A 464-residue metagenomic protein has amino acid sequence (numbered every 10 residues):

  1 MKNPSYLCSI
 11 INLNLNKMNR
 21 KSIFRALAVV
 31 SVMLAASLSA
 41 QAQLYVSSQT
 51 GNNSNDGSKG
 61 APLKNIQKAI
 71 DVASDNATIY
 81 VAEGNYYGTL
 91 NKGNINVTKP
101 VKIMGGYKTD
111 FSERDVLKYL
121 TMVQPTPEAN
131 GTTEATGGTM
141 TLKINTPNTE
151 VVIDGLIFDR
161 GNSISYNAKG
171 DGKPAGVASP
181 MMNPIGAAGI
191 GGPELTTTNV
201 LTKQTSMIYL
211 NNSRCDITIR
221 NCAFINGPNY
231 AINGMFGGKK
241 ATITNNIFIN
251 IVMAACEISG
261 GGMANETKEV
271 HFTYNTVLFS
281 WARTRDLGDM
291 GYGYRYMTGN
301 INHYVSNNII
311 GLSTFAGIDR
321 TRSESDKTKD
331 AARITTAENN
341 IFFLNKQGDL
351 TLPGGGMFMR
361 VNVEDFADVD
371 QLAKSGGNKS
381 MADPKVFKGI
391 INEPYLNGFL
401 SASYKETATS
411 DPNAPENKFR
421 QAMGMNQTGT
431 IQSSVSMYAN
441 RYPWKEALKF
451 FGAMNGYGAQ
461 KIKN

Functional and structural regions predicted by a protein language model:
M1-Q43: Bacterial Sec-dependent N-terminal signal peptides
S39-K68, N85: Right-handed parallel beta-helix/beta-solenoid
Q67, D75-K102, G106-E113, M140: N-terminal extracellular ligand-recognition/capping segment immediately after the signal peptide
V81, G88, V97, G105 (+10 more regions): Extracellular beta-strand solenoids
L90-K92, E113, P127-E128, T136-T141 (+9 more regions): Short glycine/acidic-rich loop motifs that flank beta-strands on beta-rich extracellular proteins
P100-L195: Right-handed parallel beta-helix/beta-spiral solenoid domain characteristic of secreted/periplasmic
G105, T149-N162, S179-T196, R214-N226 (+6 more regions): Right-handed parallel beta-helix
S112, V116-T121, K329-N464: Acidic, glycine- and Ser/Thr-rich low-complexity intrinsically disordered tracts in extracellular/secreted proteins
